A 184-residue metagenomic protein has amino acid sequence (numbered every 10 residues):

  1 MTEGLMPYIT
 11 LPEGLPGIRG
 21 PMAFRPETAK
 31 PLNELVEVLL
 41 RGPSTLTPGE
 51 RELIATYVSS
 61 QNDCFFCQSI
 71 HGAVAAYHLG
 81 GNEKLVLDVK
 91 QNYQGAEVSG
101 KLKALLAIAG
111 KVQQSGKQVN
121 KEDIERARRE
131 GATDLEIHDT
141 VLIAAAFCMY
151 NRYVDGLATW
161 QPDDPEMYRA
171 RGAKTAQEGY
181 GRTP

Functional and structural regions predicted by a protein language model:
M1-P184: Hydrophobic alpha-helical segments
